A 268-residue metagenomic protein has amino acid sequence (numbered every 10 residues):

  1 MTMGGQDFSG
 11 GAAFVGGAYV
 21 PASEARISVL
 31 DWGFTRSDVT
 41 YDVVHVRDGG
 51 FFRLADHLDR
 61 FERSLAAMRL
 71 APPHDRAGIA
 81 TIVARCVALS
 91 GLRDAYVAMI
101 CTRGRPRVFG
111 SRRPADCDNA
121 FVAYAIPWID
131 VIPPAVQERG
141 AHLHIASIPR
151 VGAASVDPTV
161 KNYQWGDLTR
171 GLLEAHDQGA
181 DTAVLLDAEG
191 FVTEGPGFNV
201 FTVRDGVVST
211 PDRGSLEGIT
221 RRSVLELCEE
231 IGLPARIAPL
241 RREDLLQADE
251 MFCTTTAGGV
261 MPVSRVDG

Functional and structural regions predicted by a protein language model:
M1-R85, G110-D267: Helix-start/capping segments and mature chain N-termini
I79-V108, I126: Short, acidic/charged, Gly/Pro-enriched secondary-structure junctions
